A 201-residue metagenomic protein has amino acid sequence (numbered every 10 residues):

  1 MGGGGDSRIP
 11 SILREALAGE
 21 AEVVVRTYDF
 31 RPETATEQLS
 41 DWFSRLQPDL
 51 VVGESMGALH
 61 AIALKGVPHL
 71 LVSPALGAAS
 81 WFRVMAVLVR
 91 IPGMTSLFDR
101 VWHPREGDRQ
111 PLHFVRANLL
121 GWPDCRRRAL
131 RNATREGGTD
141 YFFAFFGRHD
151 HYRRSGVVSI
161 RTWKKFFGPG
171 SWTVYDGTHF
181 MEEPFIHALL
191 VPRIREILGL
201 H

Functional and structural regions predicted by a protein language model:
M1, V52, F145-G147: Short hydrophobic segments within beta-strands
M1-L46: Active-site catalytic motif of lipid deacylating hydrolases and related acyltransferases
D6-P10, R14, A61, G156-I160: Short, highly selective alpha-helical patches that border small-molecule cofactor pockets in redox/cofactor-processing
Q47-L50, F142: Short active-site oxyanion
D49-V52, P68-L70: Residue in the alpha/beta-hydrolase core beta-strand immediately N-terminal to the catalytic nucleophile
V52-I62: Gly/Ala-rich beta-loop-alpha elbow adjacent to hydrolase catalytic centers
I62-P68: Glycosyltransferases and closely related glycan-assembly transferases that use nucleotide-activated donors
P68-H201: The alpha/beta-hydrolase serine catalytic core
